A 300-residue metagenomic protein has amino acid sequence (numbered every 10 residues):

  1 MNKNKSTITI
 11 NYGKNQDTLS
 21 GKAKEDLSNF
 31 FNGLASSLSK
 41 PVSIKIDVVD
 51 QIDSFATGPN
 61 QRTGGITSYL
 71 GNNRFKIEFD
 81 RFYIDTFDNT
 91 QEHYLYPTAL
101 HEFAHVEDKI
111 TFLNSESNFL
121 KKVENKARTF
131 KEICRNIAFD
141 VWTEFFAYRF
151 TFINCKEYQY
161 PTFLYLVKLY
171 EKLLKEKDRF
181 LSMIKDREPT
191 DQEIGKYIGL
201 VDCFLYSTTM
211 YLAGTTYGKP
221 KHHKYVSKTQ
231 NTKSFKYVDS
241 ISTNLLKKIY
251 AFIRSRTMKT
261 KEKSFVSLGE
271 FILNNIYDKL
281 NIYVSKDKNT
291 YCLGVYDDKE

Functional and structural regions predicted by a protein language model:
S6-G13: Acidic/histidine-rich, surface-exposed loop or edge segments in extracytoplasmic proteins
Q16-I84, E92, F271-E300: Auxiliary, metal-adjacent structural segments of Zn-dependent hydrolase domains
Q91-D108: Short alpha-helix carrying the canonical HExxH Zn2+-binding catalytic motif
H93-Y94, K109-W142: Post-HEXXH active-site segment of zinc metalloproteases
A104, D108-F112, T151-Q159: Hydrophobic/aromatic-lined pockets within catalytic cores
S115-K122, Y160-K168: Short, glycine/acidic-rich hinge or "gate" loops at secondary-structure transitions that mediate conformational
D140-C155: An active-site-proximal "capping" alpha-helix that borders the catalytic cofactor pocket
L166-E300: Pan-zinc metallopeptidase signature
